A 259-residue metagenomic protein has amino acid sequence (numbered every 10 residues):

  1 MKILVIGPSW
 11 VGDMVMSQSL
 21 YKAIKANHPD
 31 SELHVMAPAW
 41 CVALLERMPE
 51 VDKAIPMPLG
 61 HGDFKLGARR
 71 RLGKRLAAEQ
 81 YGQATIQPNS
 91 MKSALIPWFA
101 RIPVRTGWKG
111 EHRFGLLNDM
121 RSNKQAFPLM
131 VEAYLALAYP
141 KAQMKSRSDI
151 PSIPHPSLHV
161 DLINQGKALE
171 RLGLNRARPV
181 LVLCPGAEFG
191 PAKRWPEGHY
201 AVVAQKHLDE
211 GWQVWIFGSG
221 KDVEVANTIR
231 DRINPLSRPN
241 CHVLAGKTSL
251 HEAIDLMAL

Functional and structural regions predicted by a protein language model:
M1-L259: Catalytic machinery of carbohydrate-active enzymes, primarily nucleotide-sugar-dependent glycosyltransferases
